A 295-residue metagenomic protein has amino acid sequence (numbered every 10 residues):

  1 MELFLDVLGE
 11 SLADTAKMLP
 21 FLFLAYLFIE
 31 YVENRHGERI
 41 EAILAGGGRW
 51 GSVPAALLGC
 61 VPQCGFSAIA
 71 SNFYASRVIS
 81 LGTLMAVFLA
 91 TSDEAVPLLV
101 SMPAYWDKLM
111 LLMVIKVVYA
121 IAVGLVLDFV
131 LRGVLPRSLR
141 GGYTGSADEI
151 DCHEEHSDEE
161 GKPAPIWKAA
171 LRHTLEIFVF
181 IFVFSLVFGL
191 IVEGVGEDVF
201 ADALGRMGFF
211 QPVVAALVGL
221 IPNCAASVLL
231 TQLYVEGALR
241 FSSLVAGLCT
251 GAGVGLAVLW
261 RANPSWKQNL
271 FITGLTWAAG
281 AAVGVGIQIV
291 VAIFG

Functional and structural regions predicted by a protein language model:
M1-Y31, E38, L111-P212, T273-G295: Selected transmembrane alpha-helices and immediately adjacent juxtamembrane segments of polytopic inner-membrane
A25-I29, E41, G51, S67 (+1 more regions): Short amphipathic alpha-helical segments
H36, W260-A279: Interfacial loop-to-transmembrane junctions
R39-F66: Active-site-flanking structural segment that lines cofactor/substrate pockets
A45-G46, T83-F88, L270-L275: Cytoplasmic-side transmembrane-helix entry/capping segments in multi-pass membrane proteins
L58-V114, V192-N263: Membrane-interfacial helix-loop connectors
